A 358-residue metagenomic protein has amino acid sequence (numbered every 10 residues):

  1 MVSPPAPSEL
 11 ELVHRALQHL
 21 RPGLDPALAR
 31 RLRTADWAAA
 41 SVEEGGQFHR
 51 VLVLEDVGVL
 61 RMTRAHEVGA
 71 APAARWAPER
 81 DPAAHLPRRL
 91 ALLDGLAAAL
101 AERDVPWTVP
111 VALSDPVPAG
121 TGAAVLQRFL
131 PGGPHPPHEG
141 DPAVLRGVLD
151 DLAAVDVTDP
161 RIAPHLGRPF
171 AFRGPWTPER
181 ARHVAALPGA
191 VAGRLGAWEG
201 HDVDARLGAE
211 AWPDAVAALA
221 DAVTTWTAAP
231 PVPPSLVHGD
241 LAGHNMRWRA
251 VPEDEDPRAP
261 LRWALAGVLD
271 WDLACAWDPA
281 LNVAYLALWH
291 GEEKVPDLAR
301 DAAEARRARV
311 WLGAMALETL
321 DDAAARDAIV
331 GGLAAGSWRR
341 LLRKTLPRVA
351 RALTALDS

Functional and structural regions predicted by a protein language model:
M1-L32: Juxta-kinase regulatory segment immediately upstream of eukaryotic protein kinase catalytic domains
L10-R21, G58-V125, G133-G147: A conserved alpha-helical element in kinase catalytic cores
P26, R30-R33, E67-R80, R249-W263: Intrinsically disordered, low-complexity terminal tails and inter-domain linkers enriched for S/T/G/P/D/E
T34-A40: Conserved N-terminal boundary motif of the eukaryotic protein kinase catalytic domain
S41, Q47-L54, L60, A217-L281: Active-site acidic catalytic loop and adjacent metal/ATP-binding pocket of ATP-dependent phosphoryl transfer enzymes
R64-H66, A124-P137, A316-G332: A glycine-centered beta->alpha junction motif in the catalytic cores of kinase/phosphotransferase enzymes
T108-V125, F129-D214, D221, T227-A228 (+2 more regions): A cross-family kinase active-site recognition segment
V232, L273-S358: Helix-rich C-terminal or lid/interface subdomains of diverse kinases
